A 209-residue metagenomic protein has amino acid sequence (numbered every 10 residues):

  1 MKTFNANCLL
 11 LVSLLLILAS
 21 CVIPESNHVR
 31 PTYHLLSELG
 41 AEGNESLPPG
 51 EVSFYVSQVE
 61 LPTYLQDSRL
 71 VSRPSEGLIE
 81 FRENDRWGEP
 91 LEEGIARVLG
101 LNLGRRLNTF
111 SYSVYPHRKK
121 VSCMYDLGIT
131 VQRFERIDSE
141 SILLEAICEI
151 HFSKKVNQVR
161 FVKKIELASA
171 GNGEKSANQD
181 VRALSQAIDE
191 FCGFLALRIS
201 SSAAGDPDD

Functional and structural regions predicted by a protein language model:
M1-L10: Bacterial N-terminal signal peptides that target proteins for export
C21-E92, A203-D209: A structural "domain/chain start" motif
I23-G43, G50, R106-V156, G173-E174: Surface-exposed short loop/turn segments
L78-R86, K155-F194: Short secondary-structure boundary motifs at beta->alpha junctions and helix caps
E92, A96, G100, S185-I188 (+2 more regions): Extracytoplasmic/secreted envelope proteins and their assembly/folding machinery, especially bacterial periplasmic
G100, G104-N108, A196-S200, A204: Sec-exported extracytoplasmic/periplasmic mature domains
